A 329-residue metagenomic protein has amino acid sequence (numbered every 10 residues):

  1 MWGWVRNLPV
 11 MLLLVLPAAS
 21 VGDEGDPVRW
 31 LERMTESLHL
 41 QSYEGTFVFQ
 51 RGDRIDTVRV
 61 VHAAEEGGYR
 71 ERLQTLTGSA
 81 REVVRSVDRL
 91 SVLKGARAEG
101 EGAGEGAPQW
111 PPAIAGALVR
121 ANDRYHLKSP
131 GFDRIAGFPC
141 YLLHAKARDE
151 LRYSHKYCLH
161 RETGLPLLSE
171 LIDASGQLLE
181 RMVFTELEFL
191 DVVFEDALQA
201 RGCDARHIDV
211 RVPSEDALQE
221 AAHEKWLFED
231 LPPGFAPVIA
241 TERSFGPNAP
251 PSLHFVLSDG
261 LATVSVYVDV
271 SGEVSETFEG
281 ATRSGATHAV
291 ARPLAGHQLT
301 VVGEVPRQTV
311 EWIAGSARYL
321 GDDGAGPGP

Functional and structural regions predicted by a protein language model:
W2-V5, M11-Y69, T77-S79, R120-H126 (+2 more regions): N-terminal leader/targeting segments and the immediate start of mature chains
L40-T46, G67-R72, G137-H144, L165-L168 (+1 more regions): Short, hydrophobic/aromatic-rich segments at coil-to-beta transitions
D56-A113, L168-D191: An acidic-aromatic
A64, V84, K156-L168, S271-V274: A short, surface-exposed beta-strand/turn
G100-L151, R161: Short N-terminal edge-element motif at the start of the domain
F132-A205, T282: Gly/Pro-enriched, hydrophobic low-complexity segments that function as extracytoplasmic propeptides/linkers
L190-E220, D323-P329: Short, gly/Ser/Thr-rich active-site loops of penicillin-recognizing serine hydrolases
R206-H297, V305-W312: Short, solvent-exposed recognition patches
